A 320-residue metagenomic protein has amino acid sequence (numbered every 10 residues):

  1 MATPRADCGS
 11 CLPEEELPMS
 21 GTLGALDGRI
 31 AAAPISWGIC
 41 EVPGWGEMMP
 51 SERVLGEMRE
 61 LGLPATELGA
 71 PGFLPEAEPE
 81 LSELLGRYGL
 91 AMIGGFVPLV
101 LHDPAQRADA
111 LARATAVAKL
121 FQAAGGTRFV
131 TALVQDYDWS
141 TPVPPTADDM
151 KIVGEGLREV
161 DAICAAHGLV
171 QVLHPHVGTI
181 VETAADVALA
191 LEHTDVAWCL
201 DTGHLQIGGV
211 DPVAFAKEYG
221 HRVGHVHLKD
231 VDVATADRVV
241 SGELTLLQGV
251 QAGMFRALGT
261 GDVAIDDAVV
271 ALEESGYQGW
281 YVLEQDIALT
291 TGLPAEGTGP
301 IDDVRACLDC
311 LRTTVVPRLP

Functional and structural regions predicted by a protein language model:
D7-G9, S20-G21, R87, Q106-C199 (+3 more regions): Active-site acidic/histidine proton-transfer and metal-coordination neighborhood in alpha/beta enzyme cores
G21-D27, L55-E60, L74-G94, A112-G126 (+4 more regions): Acidic (Asp/Glu)-rich catalytic clusters
G28-W37, T66-L68, M92-V97, F129-T131 (+4 more regions): Hydrophobic faces of well-ordered beta-strands that scaffold small-molecule active sites in alpha/beta enzyme cores
A32, A65-T66, G154-D262, V315-R318: Acidic/histidine-rich catalytic cores of soluble enzymes
A32, M58, T66, L85 (+6 more regions): Conserved, mostly hydrophobic/aromatic
I35-W37, G69-P71, V97-H102, V134-D136 (+5 more regions): Active-site beta-loop-alpha junctions enriched in small/polar residues
S36-P50, L101-A110, P142-D149, A257: Active-site mouth loops of central-metabolism enzymes
A65-S82, D138-S140: Glycine-rich, proline-tolerant flexible connector loops at the mouths of alpha/beta enzymes
